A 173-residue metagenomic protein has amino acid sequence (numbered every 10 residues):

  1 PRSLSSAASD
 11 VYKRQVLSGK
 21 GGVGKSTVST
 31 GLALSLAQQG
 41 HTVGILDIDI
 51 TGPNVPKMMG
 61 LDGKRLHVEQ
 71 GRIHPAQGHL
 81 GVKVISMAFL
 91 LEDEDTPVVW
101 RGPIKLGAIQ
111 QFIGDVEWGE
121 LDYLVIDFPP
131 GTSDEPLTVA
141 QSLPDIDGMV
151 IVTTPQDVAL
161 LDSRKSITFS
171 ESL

Functional and structural regions predicted by a protein language model:
P1-A8, Y12: Single conserved hydrophobic/aromatic residue that forms the stacking wall/gate of nucleotide- or nucleobase-binding
D10, G21, D47, V55 (+4 more regions): Residue-level signature of catalytic and energy-coupling elements of molecular machines, predominantly ATP/GTP-dependent
K13, L17, Q39, M58-D62 (+5 more regions): Conserved, well-folded catalytic cores of nucleic-acid-processing and energy-transducing macromolecular machines
K13-D49, I167: Walker A/P-loop phosphate-binding motif and the immediately C-terminal alpha-helix
V23-G31, P53-P56, G131-P136, V158-D162: Short glycine/serine/threonine-rich phosphate/pyrophosphate-binding segments that cradle anionic phosphate groups
T42-G44, I48-E94, V99, L106 (+1 more regions): Phosphate-binding loop that captures ATP/GTP phosphates
F89-V98, F112-P136: Switch II (G3) loop of P-loop NTPases
D122-L173: Conserved catalytic-core segment of NTP-binding enzymes
